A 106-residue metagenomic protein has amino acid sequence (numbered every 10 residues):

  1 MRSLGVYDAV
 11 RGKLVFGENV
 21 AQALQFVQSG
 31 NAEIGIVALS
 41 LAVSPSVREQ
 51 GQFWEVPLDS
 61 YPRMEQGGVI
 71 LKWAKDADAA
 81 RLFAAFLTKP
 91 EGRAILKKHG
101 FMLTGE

Functional and structural regions predicted by a protein language model:
R2-E106: Exported/periplasmic ABC-transporter solute-binding proteins
